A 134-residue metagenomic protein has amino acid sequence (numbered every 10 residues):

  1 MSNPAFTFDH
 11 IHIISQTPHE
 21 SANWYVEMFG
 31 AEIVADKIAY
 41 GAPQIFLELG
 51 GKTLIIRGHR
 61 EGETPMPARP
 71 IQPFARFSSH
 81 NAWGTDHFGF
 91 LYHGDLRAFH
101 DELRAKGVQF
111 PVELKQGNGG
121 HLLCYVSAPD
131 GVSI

Functional and structural regions predicted by a protein language model:
M1-A22, T85-F88: N-terminal beta-strand motif that seeds the catalytic metal site of vicinal oxygen chelate
M1-P4, H100-I134: Vicinal oxygen chelate
D9, A42-P43, D86, F99 (+1 more regions): Residue-level marker for the onset of beta-strands and adjacent loop->beta junctions in well-ordered domains
I13-E63: Core segments of cupin and vicinal oxygen chelate
T17, G94-D95: Acidic/polar helix N-cap motif
W24, D95-E102: Short amphipathic alpha-helices within nucleic acid-binding modules
R60-F77: Short, flexible, mixed-charge acidic loops at enzyme active sites
